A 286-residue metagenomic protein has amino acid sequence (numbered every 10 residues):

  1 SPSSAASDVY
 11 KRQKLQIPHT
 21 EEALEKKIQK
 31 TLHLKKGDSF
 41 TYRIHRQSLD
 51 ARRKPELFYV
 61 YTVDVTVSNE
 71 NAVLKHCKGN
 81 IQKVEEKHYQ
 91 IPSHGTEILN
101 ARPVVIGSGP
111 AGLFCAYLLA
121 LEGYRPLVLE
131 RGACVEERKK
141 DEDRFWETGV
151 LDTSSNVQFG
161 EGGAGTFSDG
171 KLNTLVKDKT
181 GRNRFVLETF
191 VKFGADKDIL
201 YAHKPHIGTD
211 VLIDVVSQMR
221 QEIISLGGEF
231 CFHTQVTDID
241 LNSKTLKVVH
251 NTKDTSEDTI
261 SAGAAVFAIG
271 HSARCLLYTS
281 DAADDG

Functional and structural regions predicted by a protein language model:
S1-A6, Y10, Y278-G286: Single conserved hydrophobic/aromatic residue that forms the stacking wall/gate of nucleotide- or nucleobase-binding
S7-Y59, V63-L277: Residues forming the flavin
